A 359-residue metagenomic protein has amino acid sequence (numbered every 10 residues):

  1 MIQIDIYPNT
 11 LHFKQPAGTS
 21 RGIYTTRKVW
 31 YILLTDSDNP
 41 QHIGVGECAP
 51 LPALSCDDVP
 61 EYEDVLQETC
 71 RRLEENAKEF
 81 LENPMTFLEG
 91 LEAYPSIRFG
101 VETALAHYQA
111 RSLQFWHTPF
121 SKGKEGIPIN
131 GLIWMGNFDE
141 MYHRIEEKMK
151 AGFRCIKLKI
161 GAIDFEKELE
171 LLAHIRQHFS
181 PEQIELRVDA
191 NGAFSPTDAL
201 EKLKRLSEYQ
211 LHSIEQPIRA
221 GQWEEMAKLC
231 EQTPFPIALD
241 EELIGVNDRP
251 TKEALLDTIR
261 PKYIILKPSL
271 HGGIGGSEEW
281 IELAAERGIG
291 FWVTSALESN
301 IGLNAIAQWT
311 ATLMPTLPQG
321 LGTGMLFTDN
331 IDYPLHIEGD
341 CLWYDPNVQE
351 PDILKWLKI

Functional and structural regions predicted by a protein language model:
M1-L186, N191-A193, L200, S207 (+1 more regions): N-terminal capping/lid subdomain adjacent to the active-site entrance of alpha/beta enzymes
Y7-N9, L132, D240, T294 (+1 more regions): Conserved beta-strand termini and adjacent loop/short-helix elements that scaffold enzyme active sites in alpha/beta
G18, S96, I127, K157 (+4 more regions): Short glycine- and Lys/Arg-enriched binding-loop motifs that mark or flank ligand-binding interfaces
A49, T103, G275-G276, A305 (+1 more regions): Short, flexible micro-motifs
K78, I184, A238, P315-Q319: Secondary-structure boundary/capping residues
I163-N304, Q308, F327-E338: Catalytic core of soluble alpha/beta enzymes
A296-I359: C-terminal alpha-helical cap/extension of soluble enzyme domains
